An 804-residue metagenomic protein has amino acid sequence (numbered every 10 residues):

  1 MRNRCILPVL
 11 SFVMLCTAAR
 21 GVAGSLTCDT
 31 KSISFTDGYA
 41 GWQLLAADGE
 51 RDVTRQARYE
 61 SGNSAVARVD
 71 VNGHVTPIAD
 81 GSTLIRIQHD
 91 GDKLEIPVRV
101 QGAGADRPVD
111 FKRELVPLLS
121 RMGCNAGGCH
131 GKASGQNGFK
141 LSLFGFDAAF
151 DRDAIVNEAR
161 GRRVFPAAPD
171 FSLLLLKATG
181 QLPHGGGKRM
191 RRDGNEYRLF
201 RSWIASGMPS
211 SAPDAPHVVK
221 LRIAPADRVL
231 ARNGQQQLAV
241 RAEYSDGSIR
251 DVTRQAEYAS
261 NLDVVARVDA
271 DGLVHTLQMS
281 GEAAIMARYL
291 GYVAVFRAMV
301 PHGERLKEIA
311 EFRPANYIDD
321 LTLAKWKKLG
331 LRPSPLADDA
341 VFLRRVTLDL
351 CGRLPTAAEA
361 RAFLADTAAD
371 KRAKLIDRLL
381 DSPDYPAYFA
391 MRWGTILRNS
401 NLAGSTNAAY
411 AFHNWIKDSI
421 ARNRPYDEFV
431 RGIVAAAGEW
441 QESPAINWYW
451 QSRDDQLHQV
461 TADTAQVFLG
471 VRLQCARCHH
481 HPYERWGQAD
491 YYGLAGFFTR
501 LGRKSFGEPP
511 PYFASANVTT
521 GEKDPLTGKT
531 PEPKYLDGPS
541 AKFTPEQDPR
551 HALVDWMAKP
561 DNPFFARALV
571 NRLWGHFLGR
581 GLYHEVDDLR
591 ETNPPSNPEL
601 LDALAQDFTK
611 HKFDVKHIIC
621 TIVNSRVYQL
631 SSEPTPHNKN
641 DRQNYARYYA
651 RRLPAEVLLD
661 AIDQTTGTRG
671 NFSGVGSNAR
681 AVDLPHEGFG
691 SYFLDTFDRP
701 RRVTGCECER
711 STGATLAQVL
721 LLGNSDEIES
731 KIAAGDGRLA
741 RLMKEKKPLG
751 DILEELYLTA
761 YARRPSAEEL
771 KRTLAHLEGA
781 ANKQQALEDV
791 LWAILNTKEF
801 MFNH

Functional and structural regions predicted by a protein language model:
M1-C5: Positively charged n-region of N-terminal signal peptides that target proteins for export
P8-T17: Bacterial N-terminal signal peptides
R20-S25, P209-K220: Proline/serine/threonine-rich low-complexity linkers at boundaries of modular beta-sandwich domains
G24-S32: N-terminal edge beta-strand
F35-Y39, A47, A65-I78, T83-D90 (+13 more regions): Solvent-exposed helix-loop boundary motif
P108-L119, Q459-Q466: Short, intrinsically disordered, charge-biased short linear motifs at domain edges
G128, L141, G145, D151-V156 (+11 more regions): Short, structured secondary-structure elements that scaffold catalytic or ligand/cofactor-binding regions
M190-S210, A717-N724, I728-A733: Catalytic cores of secreted or luminal carbohydrate-active enzymes
